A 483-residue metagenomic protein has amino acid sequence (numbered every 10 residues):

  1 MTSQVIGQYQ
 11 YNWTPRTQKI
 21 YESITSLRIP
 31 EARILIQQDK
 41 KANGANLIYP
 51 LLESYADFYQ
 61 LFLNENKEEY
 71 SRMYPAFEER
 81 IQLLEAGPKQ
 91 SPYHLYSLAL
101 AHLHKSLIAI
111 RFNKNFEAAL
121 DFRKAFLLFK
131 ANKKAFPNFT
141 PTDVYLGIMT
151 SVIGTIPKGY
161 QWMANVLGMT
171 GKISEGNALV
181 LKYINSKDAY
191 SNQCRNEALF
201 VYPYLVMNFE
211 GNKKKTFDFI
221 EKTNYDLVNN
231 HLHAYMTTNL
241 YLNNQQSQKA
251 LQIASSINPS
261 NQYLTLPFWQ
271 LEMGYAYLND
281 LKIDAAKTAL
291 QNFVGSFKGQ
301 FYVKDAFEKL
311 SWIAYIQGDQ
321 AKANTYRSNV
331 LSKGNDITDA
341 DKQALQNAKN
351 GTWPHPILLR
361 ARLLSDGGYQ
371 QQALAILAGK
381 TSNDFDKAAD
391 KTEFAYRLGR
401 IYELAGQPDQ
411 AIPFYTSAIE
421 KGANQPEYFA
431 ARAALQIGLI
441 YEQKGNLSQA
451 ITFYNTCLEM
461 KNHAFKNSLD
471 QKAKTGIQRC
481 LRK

Functional and structural regions predicted by a protein language model:
M1-R16, Q246, C480: Bacterial Sec-dependent N-terminal signal peptides
I6-Q10, Q37-G44, P88-K89, A135 (+10 more regions): Solenoid-like repeat scaffolds
Y9-R16, S23, L27-I34, E53-Y204 (+2 more regions): Short coil/linker segments at helix-helix boundaries
Q10-R16, S91, F139-T140, K158 (+9 more regions): Generic helix N-cap/helix-start motif at coil->alpha-helix transitions
Y21, Y55, F62, L100 (+14 more regions): Residue-level recognition of tetratricopeptide repeat
L27, N113, L120, G171 (+7 more regions): Residue-level detector of the short coil/turn that links helix A to helix B within each tetratricopeptide repeat
A32-Q38, E69-L84, E117-K130, Q161 (+9 more regions): Alpha-helical repeat scaffolds
L199-N208, L242-N243, L358-G368, D384-A430: Alpha-helical adaptor scaffolds
